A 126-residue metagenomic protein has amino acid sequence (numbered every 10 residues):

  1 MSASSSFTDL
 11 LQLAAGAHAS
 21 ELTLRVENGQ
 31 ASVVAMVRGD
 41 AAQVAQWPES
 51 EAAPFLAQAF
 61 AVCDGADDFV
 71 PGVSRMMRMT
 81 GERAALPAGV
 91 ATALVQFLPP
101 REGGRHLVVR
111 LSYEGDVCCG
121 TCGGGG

Functional and structural regions predicted by a protein language model:
M1-G126: N-terminal "pre-motor" subdomain/linker immediately upstream of P-loop NTPase catalytic cores
